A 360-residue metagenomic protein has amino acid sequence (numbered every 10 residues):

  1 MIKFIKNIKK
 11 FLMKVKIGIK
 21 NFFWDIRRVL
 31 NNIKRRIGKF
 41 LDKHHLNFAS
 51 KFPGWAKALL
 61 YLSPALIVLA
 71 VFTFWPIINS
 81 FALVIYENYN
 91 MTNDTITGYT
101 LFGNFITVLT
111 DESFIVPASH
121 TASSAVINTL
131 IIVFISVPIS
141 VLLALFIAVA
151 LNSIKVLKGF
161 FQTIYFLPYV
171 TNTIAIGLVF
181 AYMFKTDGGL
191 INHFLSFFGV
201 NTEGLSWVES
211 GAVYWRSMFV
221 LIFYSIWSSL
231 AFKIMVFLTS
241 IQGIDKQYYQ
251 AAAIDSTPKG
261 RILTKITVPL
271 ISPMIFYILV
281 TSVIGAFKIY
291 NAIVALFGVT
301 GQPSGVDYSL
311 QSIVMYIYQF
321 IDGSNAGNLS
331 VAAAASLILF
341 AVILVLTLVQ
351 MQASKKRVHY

Functional and structural regions predicted by a protein language model:
M1-Y61, V156-K158, M351-Y360: Transmembrane alpha-helical segments of polytopic membrane transport and secretion proteins
P53-Y360: A structural signal for multi-pass alpha-helical bundles of membrane permease subunits that mediate small-molecule
